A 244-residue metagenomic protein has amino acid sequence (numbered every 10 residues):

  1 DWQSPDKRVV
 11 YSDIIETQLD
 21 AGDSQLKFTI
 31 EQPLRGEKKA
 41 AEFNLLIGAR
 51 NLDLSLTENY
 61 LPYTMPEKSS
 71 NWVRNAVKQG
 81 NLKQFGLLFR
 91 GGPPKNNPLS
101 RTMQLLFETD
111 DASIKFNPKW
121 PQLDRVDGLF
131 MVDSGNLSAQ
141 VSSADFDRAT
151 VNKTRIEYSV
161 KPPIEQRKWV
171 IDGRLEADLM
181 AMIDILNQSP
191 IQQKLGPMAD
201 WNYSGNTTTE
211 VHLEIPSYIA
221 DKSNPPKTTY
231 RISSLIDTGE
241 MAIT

Functional and structural regions predicted by a protein language model:
D1-L19, A40-T102, L106-I114, K161-I243: Extended amphipathic, helix-rich lipid-handling scaffolds
Q3-L19, E31-Q32, K115-N117, P121-K168 (+1 more regions): Strand-loop-strand
G22: A short catalytic or substrate-binding loop motif that flags glycine-/basic-rich loops and adjacent residues that bind
Q25-K27, E42-N44, L123-D127, T208: Transmembrane beta-barrel architecture of outer membranes
F28-I30, L105, G128, S234: Glycine-centered structural positions embedded in regular secondary structure
Q32-K38: Short amphipathic alpha-helices and their capping/turn segments at secondary-structure boundaries
